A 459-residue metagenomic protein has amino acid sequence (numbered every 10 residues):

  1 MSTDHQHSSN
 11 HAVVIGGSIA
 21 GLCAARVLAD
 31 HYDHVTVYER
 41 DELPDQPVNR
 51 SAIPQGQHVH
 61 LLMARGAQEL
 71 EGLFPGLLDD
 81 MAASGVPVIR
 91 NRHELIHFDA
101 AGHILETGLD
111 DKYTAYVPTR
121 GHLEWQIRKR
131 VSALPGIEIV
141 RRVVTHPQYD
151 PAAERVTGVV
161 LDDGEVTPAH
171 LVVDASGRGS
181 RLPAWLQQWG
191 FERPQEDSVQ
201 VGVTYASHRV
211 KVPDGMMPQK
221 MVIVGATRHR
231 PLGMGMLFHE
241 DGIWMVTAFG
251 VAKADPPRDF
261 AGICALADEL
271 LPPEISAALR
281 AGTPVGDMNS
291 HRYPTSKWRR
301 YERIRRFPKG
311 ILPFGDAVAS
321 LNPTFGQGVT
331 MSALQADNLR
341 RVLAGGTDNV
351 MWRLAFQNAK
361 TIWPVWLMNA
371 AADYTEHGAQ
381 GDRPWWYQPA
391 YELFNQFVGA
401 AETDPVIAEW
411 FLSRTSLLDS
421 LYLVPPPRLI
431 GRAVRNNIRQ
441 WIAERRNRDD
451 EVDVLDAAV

Functional and structural regions predicted by a protein language model:
H7-Y38: N-terminal Rossmann-like FAD-binding beta1-loop-alpha1 element of flavoenzymes
V27, P47-I96: N-terminal FAD cofactor-binding segment of flavoenzymes
D41: Residues in the short beta-alpha loop(s) of Rossmann-like NAD(P)-binding domains
L61-L62, D110-K129, R181, P257-R258: Short beta-strand to alpha-helix junction loop
A100-R120, A248-V251: Helix-loop-beta segment of a Rossmann-like dinucleotide-binding subdomain
V117, A254-W366: FAD/FMN-dependent oxidoreductases across multiple families
A133-L266, L270: Predominantly flavin-linked oxidoreductase catalytic cores and closely associated redox partners
R340-V459: C-terminal helical "tail/cap" subdomain of flavin- and related membrane-associated enzymes
